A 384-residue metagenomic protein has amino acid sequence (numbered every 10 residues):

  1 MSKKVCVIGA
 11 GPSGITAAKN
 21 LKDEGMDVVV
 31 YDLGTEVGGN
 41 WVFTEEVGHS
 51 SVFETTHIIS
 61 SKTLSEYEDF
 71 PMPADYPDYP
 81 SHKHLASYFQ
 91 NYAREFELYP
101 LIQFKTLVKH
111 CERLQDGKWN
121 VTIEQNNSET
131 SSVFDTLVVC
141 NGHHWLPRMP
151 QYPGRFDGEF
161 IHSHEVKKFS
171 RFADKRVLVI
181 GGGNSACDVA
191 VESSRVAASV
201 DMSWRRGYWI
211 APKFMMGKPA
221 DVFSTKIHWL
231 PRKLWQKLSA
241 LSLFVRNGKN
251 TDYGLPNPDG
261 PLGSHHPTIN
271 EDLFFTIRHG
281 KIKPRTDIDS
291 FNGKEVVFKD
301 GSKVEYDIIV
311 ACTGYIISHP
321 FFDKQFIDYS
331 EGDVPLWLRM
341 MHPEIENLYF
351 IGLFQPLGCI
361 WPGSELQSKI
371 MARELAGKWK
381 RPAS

Functional and structural regions predicted by a protein language model:
S2-T55, E66, P71-Y208, K213-F214 (+2 more regions): Flavin (primarily FAD) cofactor-binding/catalytic cores of flavoenzymes
H57-S60: Flexible "cap/lid" subdomain of the alpha/beta-hydrolase fold that forms the substrate-access gate
M215-P219: Flexible "cap/lid" loop of the alpha/beta hydrolase fold
S224-T225: Basic, ligand-binding patches in group-transfer machinery, especially extracytoplasmic/periplasmic segments
